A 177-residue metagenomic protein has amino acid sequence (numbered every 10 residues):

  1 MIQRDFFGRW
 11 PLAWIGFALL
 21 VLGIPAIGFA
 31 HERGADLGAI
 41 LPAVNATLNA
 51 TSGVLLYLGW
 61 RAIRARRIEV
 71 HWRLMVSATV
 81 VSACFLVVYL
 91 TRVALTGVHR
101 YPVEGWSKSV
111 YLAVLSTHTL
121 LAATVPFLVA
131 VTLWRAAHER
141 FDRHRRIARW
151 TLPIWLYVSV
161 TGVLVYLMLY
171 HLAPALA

Functional and structural regions predicted by a protein language model:
M1-A177: Alpha-helical membrane insertion/targeting regions
